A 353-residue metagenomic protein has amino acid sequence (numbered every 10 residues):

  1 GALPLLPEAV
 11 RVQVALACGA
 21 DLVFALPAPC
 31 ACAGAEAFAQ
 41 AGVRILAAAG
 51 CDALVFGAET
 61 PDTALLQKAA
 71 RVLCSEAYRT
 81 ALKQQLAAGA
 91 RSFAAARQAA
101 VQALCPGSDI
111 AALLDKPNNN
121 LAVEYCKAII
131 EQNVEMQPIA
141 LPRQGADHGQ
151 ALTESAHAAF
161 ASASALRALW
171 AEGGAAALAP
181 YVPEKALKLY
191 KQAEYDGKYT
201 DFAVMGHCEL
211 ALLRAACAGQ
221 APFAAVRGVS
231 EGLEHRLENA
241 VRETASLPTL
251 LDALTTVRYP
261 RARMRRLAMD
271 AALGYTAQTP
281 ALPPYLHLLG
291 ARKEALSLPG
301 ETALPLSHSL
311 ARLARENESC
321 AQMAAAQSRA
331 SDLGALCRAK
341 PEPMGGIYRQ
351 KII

Functional and structural regions predicted by a protein language model:
G1-E8: N-terminal catalytic cores of NTP/NDP-binding nucleotidyl/phosphoryl-transfer enzymes
E8-V12, V123: Short, surface-exposed alpha-helical segments at coil->helix boundaries
Q13-A28: A glycine-rich helix N-cap at a beta->alpha junction
L26-I353: Active-site cores that bind ATP or allylic diphosphates and position pyrophosphate for catalysis
